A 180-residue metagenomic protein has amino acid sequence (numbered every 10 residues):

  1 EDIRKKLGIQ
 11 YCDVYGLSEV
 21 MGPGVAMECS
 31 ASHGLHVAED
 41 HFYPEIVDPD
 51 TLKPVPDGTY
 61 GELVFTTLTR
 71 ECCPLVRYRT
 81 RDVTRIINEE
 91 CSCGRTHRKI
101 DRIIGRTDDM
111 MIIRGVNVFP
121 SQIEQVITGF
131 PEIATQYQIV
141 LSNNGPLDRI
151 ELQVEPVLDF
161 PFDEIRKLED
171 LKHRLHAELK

Functional and structural regions predicted by a protein language model:
E1-K180: Active-site glycine/GP-rich loop and adjacent strand/helix microenvironment that borders small-molecule binding pockets
